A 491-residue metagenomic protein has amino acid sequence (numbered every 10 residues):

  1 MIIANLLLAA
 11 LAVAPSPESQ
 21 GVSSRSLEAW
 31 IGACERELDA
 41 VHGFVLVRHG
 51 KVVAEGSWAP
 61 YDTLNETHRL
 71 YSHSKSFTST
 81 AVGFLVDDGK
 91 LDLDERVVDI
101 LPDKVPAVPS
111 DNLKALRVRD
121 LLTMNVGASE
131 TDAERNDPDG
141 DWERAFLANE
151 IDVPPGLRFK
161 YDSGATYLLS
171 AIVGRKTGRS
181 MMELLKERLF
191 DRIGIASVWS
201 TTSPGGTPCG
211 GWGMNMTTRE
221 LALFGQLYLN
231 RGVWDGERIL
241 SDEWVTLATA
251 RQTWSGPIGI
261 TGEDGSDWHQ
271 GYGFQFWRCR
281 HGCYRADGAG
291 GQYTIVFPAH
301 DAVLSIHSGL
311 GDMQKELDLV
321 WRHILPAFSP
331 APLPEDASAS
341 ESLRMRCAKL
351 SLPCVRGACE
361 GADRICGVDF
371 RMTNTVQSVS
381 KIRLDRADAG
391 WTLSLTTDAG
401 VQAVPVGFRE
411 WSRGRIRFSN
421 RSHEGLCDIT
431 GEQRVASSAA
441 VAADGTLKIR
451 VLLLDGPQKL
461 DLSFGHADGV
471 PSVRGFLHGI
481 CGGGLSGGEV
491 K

Functional and structural regions predicted by a protein language model:
R25, W30, K51-G56, R96-D99 (+2 more regions): Short, charged, amphipathic alpha-helices and their helix-cap/turn boundaries
I31-D62, D301-L304: A short, well-structured edge-of-sheet supersecondary motif
G50, T67-D94, L121, L169-V173 (+1 more regions): Active-site SXXK
R69, D88-V126, A148, T177-W212 (+1 more regions): Active-site helix/loop module of the DD-peptidase/beta-lactamase fold, centered on the serine-lysine SxxK catalytic
A165-I172, W212-V233, Q292-G309, W321: Active-site-proximal alpha-helical segments within enzyme catalytic domains
T246-L304: Active-site Gly/Thr loop motif
G288-C354: Structured C-terminal helix/loop/strand segments within mature extracytoplasmic catalytic/sensor domains
A337-K491: Peripheral terminal and inter-domain segments
